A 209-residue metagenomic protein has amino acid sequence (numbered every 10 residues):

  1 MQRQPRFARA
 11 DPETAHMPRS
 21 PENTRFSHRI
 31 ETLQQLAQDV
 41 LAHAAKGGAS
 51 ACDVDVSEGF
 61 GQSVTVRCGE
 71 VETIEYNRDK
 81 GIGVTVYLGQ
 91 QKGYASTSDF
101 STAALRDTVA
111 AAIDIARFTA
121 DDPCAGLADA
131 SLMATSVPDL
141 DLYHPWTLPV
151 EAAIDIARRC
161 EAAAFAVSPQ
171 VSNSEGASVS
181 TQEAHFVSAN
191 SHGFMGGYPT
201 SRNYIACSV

Functional and structural regions predicted by a protein language model:
R3-V209: Active-site bordering "gate/hinge" segments that shape substrate access to catalytic or cofactor-binding pockets
